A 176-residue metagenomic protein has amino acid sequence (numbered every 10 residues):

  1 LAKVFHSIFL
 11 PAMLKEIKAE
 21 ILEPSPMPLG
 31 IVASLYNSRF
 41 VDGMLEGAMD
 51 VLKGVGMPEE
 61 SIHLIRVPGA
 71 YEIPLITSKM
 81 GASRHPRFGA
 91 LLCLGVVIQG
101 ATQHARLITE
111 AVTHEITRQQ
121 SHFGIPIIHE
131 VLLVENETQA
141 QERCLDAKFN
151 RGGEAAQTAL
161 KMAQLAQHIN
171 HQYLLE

Functional and structural regions predicted by a protein language model:
F5-P26: Short N-terminal or domain-adjacent regulatory/targeting segments
E20-V67: Glycine-rich phosphate/diphosphate-binding loop of Rossmann-like nucleotide-binding domains
P28, A90, G124-I128: Proline-centered loop/turn at the N-terminus of a beta-strand
L35-Y36, V96-V97, V131-E137: Short, ordered loop/turn segments at secondary-structure junctions
S38, D42, E46, V67-Y71 (+3 more regions): Electropositive phosphate-/nucleotide-binding environments in soluble metabolic enzymes
V55-P86: Active-site rim loops that border cofactor/substrate pockets in soluble metabolic enzymes
I76-I116: Glycine-rich phosphate-binding loop
A105-E176: C-terminal binding/interaction regions
